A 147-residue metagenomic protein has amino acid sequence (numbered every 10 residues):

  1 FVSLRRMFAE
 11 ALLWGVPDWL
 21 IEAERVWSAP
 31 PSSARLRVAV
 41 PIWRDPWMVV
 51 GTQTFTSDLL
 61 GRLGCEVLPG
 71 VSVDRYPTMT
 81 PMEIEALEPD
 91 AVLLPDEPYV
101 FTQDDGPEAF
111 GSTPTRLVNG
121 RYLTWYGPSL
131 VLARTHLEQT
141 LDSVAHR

Functional and structural regions predicted by a protein language model:
F1-R147: N-terminal ligand-binding lobe of clamshell/alpha-beta domains
